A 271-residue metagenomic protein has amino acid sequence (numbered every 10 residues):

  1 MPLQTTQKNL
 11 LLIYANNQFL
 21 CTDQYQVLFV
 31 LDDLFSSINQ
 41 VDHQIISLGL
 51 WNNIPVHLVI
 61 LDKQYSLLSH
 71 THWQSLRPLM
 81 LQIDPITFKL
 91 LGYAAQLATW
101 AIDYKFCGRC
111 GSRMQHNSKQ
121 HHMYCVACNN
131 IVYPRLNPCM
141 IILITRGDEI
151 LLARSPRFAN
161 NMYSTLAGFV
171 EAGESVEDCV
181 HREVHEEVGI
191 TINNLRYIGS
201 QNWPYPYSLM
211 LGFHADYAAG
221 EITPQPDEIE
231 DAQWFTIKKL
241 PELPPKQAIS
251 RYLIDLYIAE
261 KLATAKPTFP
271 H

Functional and structural regions predicted by a protein language model:
M1-Y104, A159-Y163, Q225-H271: Nudix hydrolase/Nudix homology domain
Y14, M123-S164, T191-I192, A215: N-terminal strand-loop-strand
L28-L31, H122-V126, L195: Short Pro/Gly-enriched beta-strand edge/turn motifs at strand-loop
W51-N52, R146-D148, A219: Short acidic-glycine loop/turn motifs at beta-strand connectors
G92-L143: Cys/His-rich short segments
M140, L209-L211, E230: Change "...and in nucleic-acid phosphodiester-cleaving endonucleases..." to "...and in nucleic-acid processing enzymes
S164-I198, F213, E221: The catalytic Nudix box helix
Q201-P224: Active-site-adjacent beta-strand/loop module that shapes the phosphate/pyrophosphate-binding cleft
